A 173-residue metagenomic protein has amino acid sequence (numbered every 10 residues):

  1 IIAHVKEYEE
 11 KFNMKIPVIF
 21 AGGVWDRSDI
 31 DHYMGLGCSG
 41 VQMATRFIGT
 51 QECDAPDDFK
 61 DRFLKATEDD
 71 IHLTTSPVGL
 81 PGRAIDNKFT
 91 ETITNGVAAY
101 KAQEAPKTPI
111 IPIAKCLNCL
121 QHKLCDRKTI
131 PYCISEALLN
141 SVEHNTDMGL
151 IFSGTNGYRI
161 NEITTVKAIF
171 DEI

Functional and structural regions predicted by a protein language model:
I1-I19, W25-I173: Conserved active-site-proximal phosphate/metal-binding subdomains
